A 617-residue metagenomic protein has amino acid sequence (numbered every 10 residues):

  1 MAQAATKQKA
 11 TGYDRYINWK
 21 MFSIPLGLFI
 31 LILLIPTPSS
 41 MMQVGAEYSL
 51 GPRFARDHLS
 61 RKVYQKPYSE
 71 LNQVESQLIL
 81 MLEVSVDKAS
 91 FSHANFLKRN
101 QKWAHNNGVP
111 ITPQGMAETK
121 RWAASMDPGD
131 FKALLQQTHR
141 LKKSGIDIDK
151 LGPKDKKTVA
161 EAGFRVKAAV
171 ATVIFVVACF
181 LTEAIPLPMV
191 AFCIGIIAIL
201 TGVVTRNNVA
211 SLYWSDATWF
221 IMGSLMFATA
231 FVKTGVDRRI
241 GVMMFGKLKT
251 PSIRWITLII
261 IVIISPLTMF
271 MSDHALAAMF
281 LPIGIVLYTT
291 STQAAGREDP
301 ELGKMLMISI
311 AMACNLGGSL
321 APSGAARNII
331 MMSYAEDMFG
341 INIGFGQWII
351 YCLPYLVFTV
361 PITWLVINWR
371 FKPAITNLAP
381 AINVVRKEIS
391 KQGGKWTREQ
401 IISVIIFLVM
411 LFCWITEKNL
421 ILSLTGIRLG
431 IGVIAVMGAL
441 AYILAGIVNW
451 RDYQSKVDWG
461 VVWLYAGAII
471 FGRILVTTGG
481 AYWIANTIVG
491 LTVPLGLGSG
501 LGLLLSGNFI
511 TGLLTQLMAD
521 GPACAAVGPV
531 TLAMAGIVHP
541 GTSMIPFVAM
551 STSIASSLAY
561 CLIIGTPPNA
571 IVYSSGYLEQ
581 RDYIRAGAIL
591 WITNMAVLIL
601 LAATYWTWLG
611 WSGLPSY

Functional and structural regions predicted by a protein language model:
A2-S69, Q73-Q77, V84-A124, P128-K132 (+10 more regions): Juxtamembrane and boundary regions of transmembrane helices in multi-pass small-molecule transporters and channels
L26-I30, I174-V177, I196, L200 (+16 more regions): Generic alpha-helical transmembrane segments of integral inner-membrane proteins, especially permease/transport modules
P38-S39, I174-F192, V209, H274 (+4 more regions): Flexible hinge motifs at transmembrane-helix junctions and intramembrane kinks/re-entrant loops in multi-pass membrane
P67-L78, L82-T138, A210-R238, I261-M269 (+3 more regions): Core transmembrane alpha-helical segments of multi-pass membrane transporters/permeases
A160-V170, M189, S215-F227, H274-A277 (+3 more regions): Structural signature of hydrophobic alpha-helical transmembrane segments
V176-I185, I263-D273, A311-P322, I415 (+2 more regions): Transmembrane alpha-helix interface/packing and boundary motifs in multi-pass membrane proteins, characterized by
P186, G202-F220, F231-V242, G246 (+4 more regions): Membrane-interface junctions of multi-pass transporters
L248-G284, P494-G541, S556: Hydrophobic alpha-helical transmembrane segments of multi-pass integral membrane proteins, predominantly secondary
